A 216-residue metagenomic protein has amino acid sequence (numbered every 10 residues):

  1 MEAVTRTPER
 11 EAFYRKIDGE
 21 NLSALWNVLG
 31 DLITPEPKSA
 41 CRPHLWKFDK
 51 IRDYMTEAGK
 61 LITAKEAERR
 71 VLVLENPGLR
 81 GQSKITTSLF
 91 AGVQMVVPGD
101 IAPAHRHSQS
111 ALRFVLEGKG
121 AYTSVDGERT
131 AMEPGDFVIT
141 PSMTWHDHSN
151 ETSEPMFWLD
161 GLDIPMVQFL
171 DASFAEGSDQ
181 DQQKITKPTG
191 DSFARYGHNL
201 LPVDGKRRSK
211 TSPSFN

Functional and structural regions predicted by a protein language model:
M1-R10, E151-R208: Double-stranded beta-helix
A12, K16-P77: Low-complexity, highly charged intrinsically disordered N-terminal segments that act as targeting/localization
K60-D100, N216: A short glycine-rich, His/Asp/Glu-containing loop-to-beta-strand
A91-Q94, A121-T123, S149, G161: A structural feature that tracks compact, well-ordered secondary-structure segments with a strong bias toward
V97-P134, P141-T144: A short beta-strand-loop-beta hairpin characteristic of the jelly-roll/cupin
M132, D136-N150, E154, G161 (+1 more regions): Catalytic cores of eukaryotic secretory-pathway lumenal/extracellular enzymes that build and remodel glycoconjugates
R207-N216: Short, intrinsically disordered, charge-balanced linker/junction segments flanking boundaries in proteins
